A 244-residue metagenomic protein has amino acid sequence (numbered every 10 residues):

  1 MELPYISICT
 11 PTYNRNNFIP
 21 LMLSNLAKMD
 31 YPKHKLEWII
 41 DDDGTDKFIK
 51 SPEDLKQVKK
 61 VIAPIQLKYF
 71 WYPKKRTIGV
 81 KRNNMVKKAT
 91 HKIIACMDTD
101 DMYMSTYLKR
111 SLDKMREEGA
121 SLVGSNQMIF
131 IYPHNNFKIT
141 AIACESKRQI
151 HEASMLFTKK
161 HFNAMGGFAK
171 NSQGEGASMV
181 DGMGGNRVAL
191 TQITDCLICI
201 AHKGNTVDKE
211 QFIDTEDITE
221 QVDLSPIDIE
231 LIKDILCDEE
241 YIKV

Functional and structural regions predicted by a protein language model:
P4-S7, E37, S178: Cell-envelope/extracellular polymer assembly enzymes that use nucleotide-activated donors
S24-K35: Short, acidic, metal-binding catalytic loop of nucleotide-sugar glycosyltransferases
N25, I39-Q57: A conserved acidic beta->alpha catalytic loop
H34-K47, K68-Y72: Short beta-strand/loop segment that forms part of the nucleotide-sugar
Y72-A89: Glycine-rich, basic loop-to-helix element that forms the pyrophosphate-binding segment of sugar-nucleotide handling
I94: Short aromatic/hydrophobic "clamp" motif used to bind/position activated sugar donors
T106-F137: Conserved donor NDP-sugar-binding/catalytic core segment of glycosyltransferases
N171-M179: Acidic donor-binding loop at a coil-to-helix junction in glycosyltransferase catalytic cores that engages
